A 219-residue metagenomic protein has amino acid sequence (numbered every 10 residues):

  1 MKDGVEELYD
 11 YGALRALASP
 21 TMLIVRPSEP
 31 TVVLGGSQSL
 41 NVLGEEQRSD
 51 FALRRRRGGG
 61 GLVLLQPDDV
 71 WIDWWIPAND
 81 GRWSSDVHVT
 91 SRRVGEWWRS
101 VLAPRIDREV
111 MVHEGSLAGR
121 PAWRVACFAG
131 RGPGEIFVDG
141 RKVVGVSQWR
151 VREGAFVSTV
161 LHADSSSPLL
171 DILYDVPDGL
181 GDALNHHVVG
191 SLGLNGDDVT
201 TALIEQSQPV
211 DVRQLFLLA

Functional and structural regions predicted by a protein language model:
M1-R48, R54-R56, G61, W123-C127 (+1 more regions): Active-site loop/lid in soluble adenylation, ligation, and acyl-transfer enzymes
L34-G35, V42-G44, L65, W74 (+2 more regions): Short helix/loop capping segments that flank catalytic or ligand/cofactor-binding pockets
L40-D86, R93: A glycine-rich, hydrophobic loop/mini-helix early in the fold
L65-D69, R131, F156: Short, solvent-exposed loop/turn segments at the edges of secondary structure
Q66-P67, V138-G140, V151-R152: Short acidic-glycine loop/turn motifs at beta-strand connectors
G95-V125, W149-A219: Long, positively charged amphipathic alpha-helical accessory segments at protein N-termini or as interdomain linkers
G119-F137, V143-G145: Structured beta-strand/loop patches that form or line metal/cofactor-binding pockets in enzymes
